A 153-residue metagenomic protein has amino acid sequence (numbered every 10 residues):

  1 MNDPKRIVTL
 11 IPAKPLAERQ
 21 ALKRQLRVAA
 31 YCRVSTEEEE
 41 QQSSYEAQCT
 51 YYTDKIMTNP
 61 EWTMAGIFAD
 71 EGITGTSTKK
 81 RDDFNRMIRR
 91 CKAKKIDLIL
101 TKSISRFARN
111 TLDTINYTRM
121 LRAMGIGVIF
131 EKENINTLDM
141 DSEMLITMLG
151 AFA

Functional and structural regions predicted by a protein language model:
M1-A153: Short, structured surface patches at the beginning of a domain
